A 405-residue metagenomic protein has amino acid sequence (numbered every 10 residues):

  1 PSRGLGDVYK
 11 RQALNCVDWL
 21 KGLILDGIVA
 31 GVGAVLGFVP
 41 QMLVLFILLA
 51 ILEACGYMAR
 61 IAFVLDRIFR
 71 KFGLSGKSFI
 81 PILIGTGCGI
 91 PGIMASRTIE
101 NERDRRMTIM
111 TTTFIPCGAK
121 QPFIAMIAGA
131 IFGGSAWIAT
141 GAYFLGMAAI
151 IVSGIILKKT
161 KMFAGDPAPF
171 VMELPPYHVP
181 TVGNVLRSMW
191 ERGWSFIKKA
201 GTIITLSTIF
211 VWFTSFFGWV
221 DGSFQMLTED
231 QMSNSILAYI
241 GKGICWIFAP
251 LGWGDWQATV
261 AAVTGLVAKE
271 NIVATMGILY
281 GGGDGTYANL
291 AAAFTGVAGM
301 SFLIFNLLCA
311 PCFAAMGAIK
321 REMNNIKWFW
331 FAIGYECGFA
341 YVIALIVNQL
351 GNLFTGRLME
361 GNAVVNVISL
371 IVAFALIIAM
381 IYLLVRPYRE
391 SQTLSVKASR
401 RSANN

Functional and structural regions predicted by a protein language model:
P1-Y9: Single conserved hydrophobic/aromatic residue that forms the stacking wall/gate of nucleotide- or nucleobase-binding
K10-G22, M172-R187, M226-L237: Short, membrane-interfacial amphipathic segments enriched in basic
K21, I138-G141, I204, T208-I304 (+2 more regions): Extracytoplasmic
A59-G89, A164-S188, Y239, Y280-G282 (+1 more regions): Juxtamembrane inter-helical linkers in multi-pass membrane proteins
G73-Q121, A128, T264-E270, G283 (+1 more regions): Alpha-helical membrane segments and immediately flanking helix-loop junctions that form or couple to the substrate/ion
I90-A168, G277: Conserved phosphate-handling catalytic cores of large alpha/beta enzymes
F114, G118-T140, A314-N325, V342-G361: Transmembrane helix-loop junctions at the membrane interface of multipass transporters and ion channels
M162-F163, P167, Y177-F224, C245: Long hydrophobic segments that form regular secondary structure
